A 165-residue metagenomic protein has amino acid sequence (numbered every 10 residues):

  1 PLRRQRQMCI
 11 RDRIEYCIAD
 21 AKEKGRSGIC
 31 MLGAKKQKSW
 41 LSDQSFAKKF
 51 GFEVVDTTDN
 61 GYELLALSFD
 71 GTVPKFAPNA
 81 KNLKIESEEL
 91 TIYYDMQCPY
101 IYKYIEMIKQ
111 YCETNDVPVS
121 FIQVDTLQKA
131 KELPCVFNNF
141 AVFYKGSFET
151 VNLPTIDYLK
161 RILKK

Functional and structural regions predicted by a protein language model:
P1-R6: Single conserved hydrophobic/aromatic residue that forms the stacking wall/gate of nucleotide- or nucleobase-binding
Q7-K22: Conserved acetyl-CoA-binding loop-helix of GNAT-fold acetyltransferases
A21-S39: Conserved GNAT acetyl-CoA-binding A-motif
L32-G33, K48-L65, E149: Conserved catalytic-core motifs of GNAT/GCN5-like acyltransferases
D59-N82: C-terminal "cap" of GNAT-fold acetyltransferases
N79-T114: Local sequence-structure signature of Cys/Sec-based thiol-disulfide redox active-site neighborhoods
P134-F143: Structural micro-motif
Y144-K165: Non-catalytic, surface beta->alpha helical segment in thiol-disulfide oxidoreductase systems
